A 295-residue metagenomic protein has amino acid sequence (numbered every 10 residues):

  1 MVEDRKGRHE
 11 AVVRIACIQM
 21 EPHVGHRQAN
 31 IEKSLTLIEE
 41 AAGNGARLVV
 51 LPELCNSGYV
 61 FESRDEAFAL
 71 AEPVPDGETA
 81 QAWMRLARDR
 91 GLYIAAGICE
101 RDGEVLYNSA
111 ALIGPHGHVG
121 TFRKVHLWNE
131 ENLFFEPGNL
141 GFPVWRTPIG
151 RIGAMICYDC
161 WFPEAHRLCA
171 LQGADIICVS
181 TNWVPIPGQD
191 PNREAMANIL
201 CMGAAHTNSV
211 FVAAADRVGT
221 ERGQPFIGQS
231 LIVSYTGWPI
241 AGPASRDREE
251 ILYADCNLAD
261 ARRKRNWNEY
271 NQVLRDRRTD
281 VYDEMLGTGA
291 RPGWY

Functional and structural regions predicted by a protein language model:
V2-K6, E32-V49, E164-L171: Short amphipathic alpha-helices and their capping/turn segments at secondary-structure boundaries
E10-C17: Extreme N-terminal starter segment of soluble prokaryotic enzymes
Q19-V24: Short polar catalytic/cofactor-binding loops
R27, L35-V119, W183-G203, T207-V210: Cys-nucleophile CN-hydrolase/nitrilase-fold catalytic domain and related Cys-dependent amidase chemistry that acts on
E72-P75, R85, R101-G203, R263 (+1 more regions): Active-site catalytic loop in hydrolytic enzyme cores
G77-Y93, C160-E250: CN hydrolase (nitrilase-like) catalytic-core segments centered on the catalytic cysteine and neighboring Lys/Glu
A96-I98, S109-L112, P143, S230-I232 (+1 more regions): Short beta-strand scaffold segments in enzyme catalytic cores
R217-Y295: C-terminal beta-strand edge segments of enzyme domains
